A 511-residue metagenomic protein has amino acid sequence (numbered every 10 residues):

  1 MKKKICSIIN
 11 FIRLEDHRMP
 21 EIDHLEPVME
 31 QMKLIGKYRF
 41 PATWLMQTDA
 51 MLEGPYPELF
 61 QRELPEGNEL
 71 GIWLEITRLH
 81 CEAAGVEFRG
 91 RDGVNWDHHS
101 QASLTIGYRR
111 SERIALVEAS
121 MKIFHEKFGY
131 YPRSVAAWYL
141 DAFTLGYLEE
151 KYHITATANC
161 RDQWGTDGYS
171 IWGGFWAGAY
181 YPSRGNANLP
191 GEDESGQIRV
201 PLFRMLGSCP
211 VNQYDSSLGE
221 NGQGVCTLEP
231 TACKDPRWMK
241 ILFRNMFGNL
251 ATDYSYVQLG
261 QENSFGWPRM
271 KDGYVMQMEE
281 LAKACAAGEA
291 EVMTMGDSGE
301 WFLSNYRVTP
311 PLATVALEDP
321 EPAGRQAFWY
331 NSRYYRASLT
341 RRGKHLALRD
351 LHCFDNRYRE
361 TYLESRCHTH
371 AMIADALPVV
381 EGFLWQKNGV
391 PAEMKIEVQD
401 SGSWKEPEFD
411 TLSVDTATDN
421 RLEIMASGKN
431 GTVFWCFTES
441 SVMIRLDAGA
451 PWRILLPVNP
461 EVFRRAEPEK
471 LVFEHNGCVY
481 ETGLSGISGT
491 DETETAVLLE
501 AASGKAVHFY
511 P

Functional and structural regions predicted by a protein language model:
M1-E69, S255-G260, W329-N331: Active-site beta->alpha N-cap acidic-glycine motif
N10-M19, L25-Y38, K122-R133, N186-G299: Catalytic grooves of carbohydrate-active enzymes
D16-L25, L45-P57, R78-E82, A136-L145 (+3 more regions): Acidic-and-aromatic substrate-binding clefts and catalytic sites of carbohydrate-active enzymes
T48-Y139, S195-C226, T252-F265, A374-D375 (+1 more regions): Metal-dependent polysaccharide deacetylase catalytic core of the NodB/CE4 family, i.e., the active-site-bearing domain
R109-S183, S440-R445: Catalytic domains of cell-wall/extracellular-matrix polysaccharide-remodeling enzymes, centered on de-N-acetylation
P230-D235, M239, L259-Q261, V472-P511: Beta-strand-rich recognition/accessory modules
L339-R421: Acidic-aromatic substrate-binding/catalytic surfaces of carbohydrate-active enzymes
N420-A466: Acidic, contiguous internal or C-terminal segments within carbohydrate-active enzymes that form a structured patch used
